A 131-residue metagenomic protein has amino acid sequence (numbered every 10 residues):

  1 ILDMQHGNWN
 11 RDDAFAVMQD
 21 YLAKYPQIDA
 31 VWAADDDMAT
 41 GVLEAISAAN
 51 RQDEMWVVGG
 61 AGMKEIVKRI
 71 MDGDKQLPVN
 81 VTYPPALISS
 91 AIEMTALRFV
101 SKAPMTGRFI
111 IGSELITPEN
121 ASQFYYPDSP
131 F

Functional and structural regions predicted by a protein language model:
I1-F131: A residue-level marker of the well-folded mature domains of exported/periplasmic proteins
